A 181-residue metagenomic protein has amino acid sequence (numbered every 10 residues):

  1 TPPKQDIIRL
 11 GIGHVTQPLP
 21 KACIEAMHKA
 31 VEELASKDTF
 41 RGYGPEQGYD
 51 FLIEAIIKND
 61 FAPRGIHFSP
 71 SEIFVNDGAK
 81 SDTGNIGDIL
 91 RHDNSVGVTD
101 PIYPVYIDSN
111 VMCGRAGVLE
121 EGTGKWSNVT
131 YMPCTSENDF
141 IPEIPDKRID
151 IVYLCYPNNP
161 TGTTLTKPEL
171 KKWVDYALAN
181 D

Functional and structural regions predicted by a protein language model:
T1-E33: Conserved N-terminal helix/loop that builds the PLP phosphate-binding region of the aspartate aminotransferase-like
E32-E33, D38-N180: Conserved core of the PLP fold type I
